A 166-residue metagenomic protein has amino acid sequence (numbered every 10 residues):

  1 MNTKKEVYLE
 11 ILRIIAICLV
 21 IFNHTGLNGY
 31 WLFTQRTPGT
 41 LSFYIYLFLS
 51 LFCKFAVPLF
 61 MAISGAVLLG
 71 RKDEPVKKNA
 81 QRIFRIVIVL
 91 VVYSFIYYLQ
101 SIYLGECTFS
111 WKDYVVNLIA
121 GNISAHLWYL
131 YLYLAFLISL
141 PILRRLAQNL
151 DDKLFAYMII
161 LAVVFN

Functional and structural regions predicted by a protein language model:
N2-E6, R71-Q81, L143-L154: Membrane-interface helix-boundary motifs at transmembrane edges
V7-G70, I86-S94: Functionally critical transmembrane alpha-helices in membrane proteins and complexes, commonly lining
N23-L27, I96-G105, F165: C-terminal TM-helix exit segments that contain a strictly Trp-centered aromatic cap at the helix terminus
L32, R36, P75, I102-S110 (+1 more regions): Transmembrane helix-loop junctions in multipass membrane proteins, especially transporters and channels
F43, S50-L59, G70-S101, T108 (+3 more regions): Transmembrane alpha-helical segments and their boundary/interface "anchor" motifs in multi-pass integral membrane
A62, A66-G70, F136, L140-R144 (+1 more regions): Hydrophobic transmembrane alpha-helices
I119-G121, R145-N166: Aromatic-enriched alpha-helical transmembrane segments of multi-pass intramembrane proteins
